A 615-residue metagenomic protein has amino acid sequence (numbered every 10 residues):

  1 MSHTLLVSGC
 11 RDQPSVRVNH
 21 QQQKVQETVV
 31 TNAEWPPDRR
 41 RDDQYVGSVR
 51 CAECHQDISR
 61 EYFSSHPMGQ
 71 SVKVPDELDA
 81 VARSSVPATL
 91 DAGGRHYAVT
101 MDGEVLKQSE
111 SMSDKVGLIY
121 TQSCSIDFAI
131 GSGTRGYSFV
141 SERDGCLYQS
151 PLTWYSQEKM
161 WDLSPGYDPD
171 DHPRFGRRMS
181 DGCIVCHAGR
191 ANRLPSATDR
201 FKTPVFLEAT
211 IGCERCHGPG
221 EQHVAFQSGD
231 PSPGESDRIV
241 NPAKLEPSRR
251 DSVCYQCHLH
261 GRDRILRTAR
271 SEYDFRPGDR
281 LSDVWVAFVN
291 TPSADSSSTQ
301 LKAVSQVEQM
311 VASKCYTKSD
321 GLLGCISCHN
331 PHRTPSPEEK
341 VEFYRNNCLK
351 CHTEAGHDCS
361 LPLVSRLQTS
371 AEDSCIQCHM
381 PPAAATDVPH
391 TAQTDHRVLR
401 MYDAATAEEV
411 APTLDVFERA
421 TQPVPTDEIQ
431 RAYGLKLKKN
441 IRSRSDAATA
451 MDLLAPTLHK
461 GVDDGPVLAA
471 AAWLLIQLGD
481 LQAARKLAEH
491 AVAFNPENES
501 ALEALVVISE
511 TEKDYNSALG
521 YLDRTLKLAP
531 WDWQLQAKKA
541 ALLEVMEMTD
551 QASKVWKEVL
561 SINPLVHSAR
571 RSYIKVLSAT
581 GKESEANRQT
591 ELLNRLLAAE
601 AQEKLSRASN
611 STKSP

Functional and structural regions predicted by a protein language model:
P14-W35, D42, V49, D57-G131 (+4 more regions): Primarily the internal scaffold of c-type cytochrome electron-transfer domains, especially repeated/multiheme c-type
L458-H459, E489-A493, D523-K527, K557-S561 (+1 more regions): Conserved structural position within tetratricopeptide repeats
V462, P496, P530, P564 (+1 more regions): Short coil turns that delineate tetratricopeptide repeat
D464-P466, E499-S500, W533-Q534, H567-S568 (+1 more regions): Helix-start (N-cap) detector for alpha-helical repeat units in TPR-like alpha-solenoids, especially tetratricopeptide
Q477, T511-E512, V545-M546, A579-T580: Register position in tetratricopeptide repeats
